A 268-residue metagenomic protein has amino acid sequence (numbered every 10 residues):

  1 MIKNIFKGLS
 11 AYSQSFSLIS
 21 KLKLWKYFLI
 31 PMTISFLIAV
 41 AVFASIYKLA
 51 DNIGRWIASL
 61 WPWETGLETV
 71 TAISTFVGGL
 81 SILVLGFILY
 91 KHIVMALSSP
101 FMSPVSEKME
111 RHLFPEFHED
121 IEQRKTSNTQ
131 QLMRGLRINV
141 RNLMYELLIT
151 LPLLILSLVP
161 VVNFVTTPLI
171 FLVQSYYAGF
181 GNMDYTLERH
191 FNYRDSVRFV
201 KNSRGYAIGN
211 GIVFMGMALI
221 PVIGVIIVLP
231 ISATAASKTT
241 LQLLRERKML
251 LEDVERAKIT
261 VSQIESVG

Functional and structural regions predicted by a protein language model:
M1-T150, L154, N192, N202-F214 (+3 more regions): Helix-coil boundary and N-terminal low-complexity module in membrane systems
T75-R111, S157-E188, V222-R247: Selective recognition of hydrophobic, aromatic-rich stretches within alpha-helical transmembrane segments of polytopic
I170-G216: Glycine/small-residue-rich hydrophobic helix-like segments
